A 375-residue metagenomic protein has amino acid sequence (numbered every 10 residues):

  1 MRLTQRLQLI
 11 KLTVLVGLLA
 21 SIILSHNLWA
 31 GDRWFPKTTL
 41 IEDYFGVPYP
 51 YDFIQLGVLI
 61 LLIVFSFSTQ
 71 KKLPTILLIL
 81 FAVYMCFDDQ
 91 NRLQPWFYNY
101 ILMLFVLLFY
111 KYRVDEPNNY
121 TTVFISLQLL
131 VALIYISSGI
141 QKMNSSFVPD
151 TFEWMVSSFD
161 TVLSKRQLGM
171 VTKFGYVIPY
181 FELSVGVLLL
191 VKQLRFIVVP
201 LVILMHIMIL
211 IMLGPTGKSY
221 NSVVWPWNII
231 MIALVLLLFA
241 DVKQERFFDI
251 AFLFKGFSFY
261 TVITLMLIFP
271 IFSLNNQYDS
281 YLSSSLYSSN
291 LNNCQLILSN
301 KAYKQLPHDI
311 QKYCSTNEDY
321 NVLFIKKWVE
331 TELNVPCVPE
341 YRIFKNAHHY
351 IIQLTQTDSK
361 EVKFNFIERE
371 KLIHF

Functional and structural regions predicted by a protein language model:
M1-F375: Alpha-helical membrane-anchoring segments
